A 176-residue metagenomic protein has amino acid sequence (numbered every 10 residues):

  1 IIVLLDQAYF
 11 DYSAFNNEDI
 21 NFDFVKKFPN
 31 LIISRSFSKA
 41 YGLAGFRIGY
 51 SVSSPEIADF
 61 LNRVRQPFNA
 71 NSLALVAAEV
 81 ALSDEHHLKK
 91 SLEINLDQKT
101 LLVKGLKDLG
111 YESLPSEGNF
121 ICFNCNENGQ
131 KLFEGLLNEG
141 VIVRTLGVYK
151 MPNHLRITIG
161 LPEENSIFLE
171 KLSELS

Functional and structural regions predicted by a protein language model:
V3, Q7-A40: Active-site pre-lysine segment of PLP-dependent enzymes
N30-K107, Y111-L114: PLP-dependent aminotransferase class I/II
G45, E117, K150-N153: Short acidic/glycine-enriched loop/turn segments that link adjacent beta-strands
S53, F123-E127, I159-L161: Short beta-strand-to-loop capping motifs
L96, G105-E139, L155: Conserved PLP-binding catalytic core of the aspartate aminotransferase-like
G135-E139, R144, V148-S176: PLP-dependent enzyme catalytic core of the Aspartate aminotransferase-like
